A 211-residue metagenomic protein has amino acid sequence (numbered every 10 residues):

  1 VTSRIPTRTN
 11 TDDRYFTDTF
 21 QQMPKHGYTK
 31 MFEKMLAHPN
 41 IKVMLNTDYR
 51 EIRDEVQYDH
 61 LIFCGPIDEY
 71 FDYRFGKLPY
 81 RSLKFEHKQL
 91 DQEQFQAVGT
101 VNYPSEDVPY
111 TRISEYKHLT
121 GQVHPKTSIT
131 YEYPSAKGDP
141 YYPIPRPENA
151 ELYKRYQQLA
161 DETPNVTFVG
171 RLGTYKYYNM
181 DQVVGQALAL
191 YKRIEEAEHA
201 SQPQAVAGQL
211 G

Functional and structural regions predicted by a protein language model:
V1-H60, C64, F71: Active-site/ligand-binding neighborhood in enzyme catalytic cores
Y58-D59, E69-P203: C-terminal segments that line or cap access tunnels to active or ligand-binding sites in enzymes and enzyme-associated
Q204-G211: Acidic, low-complexity intrinsically disordered tails
